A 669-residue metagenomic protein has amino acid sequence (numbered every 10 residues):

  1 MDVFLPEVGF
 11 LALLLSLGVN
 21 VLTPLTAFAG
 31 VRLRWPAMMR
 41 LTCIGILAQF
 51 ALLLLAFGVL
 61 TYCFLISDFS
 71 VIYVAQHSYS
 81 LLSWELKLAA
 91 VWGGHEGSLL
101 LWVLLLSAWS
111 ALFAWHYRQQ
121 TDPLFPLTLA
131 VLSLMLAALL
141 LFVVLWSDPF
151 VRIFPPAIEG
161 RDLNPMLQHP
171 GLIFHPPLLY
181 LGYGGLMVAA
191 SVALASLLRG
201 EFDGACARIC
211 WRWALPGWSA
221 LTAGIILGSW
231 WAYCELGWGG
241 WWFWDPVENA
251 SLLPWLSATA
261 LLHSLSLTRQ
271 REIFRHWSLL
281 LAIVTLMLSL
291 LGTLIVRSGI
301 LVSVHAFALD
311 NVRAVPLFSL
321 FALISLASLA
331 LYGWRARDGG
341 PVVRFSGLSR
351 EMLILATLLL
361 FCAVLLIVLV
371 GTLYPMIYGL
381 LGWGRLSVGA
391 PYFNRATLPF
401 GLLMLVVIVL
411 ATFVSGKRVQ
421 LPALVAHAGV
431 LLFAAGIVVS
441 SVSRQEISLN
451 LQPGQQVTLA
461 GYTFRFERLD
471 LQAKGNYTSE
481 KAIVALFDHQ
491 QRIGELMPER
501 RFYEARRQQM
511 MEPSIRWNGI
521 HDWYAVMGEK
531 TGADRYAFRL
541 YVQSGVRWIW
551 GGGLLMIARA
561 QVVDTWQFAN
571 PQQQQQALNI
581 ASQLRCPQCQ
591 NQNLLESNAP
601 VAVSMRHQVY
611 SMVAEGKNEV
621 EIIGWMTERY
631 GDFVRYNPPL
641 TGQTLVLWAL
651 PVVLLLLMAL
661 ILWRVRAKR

Functional and structural regions predicted by a protein language model:
D2-Q561: Solvent-exposed, non-transmembrane regions of integral membrane proteins
G461, F538, C586, I622 (+1 more regions): Residue-level signature of catalytic and energy-coupling elements of molecular machines, predominantly ATP/GTP-dependent
Q491-K530, Q572-G624: Extracytoplasmic/lumenal ectodomains and periplasmic regions of secretory and membrane proteins
Q561-A577: Short N-terminal segments immediately surrounding and downstream of signal-peptide cleavage
Y610-K668: Thiol/selenol-based redox catalytic cores and closely related redox-interacting motifs
